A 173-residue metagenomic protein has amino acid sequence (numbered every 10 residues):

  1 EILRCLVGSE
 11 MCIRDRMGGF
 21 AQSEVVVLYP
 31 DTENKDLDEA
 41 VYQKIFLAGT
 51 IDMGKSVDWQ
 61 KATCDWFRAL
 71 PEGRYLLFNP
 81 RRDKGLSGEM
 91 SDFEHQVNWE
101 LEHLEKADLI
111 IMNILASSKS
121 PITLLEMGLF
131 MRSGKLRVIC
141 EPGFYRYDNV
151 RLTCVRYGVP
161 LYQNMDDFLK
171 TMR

Functional and structural regions predicted by a protein language model:
E1-D15: Single conserved hydrophobic/aromatic residue that forms the stacking wall/gate of nucleotide- or nucleobase-binding
M17-K84: Conserved N-terminal substructure of TIR/SEFIR domains
Q60-R68, R146-G158: Short, aromatic/basic amphipathic alpha-helical patches
D83, A116, L136-R146: Short beta-alpha junction loops
L104-L124: Conserved beta-strand-loop-alpha-helix hinge of the TIR/SEFIR fold
I110-I111, L136, L161: Short, well-ordered beta-strand core segments
S118-I139: Amphipathic helical hotspot of TIR/SEFIR-family domains
Y157-M172: Short acidic-hydrophobic, aromatic-tinged amphipathic segments that line or gate anion-handling sites
